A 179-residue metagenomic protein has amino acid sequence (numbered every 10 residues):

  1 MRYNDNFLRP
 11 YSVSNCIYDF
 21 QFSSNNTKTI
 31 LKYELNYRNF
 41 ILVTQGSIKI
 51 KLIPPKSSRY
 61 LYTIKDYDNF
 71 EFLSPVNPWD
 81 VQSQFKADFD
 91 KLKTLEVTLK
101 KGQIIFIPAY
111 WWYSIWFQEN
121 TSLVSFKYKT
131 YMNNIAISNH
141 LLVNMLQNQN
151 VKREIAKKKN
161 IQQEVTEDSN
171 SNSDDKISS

Functional and structural regions predicted by a protein language model:
M1-I104, W112-S179: N-terminal accessory scaffold of Fe(II)-dependent oxygenases
